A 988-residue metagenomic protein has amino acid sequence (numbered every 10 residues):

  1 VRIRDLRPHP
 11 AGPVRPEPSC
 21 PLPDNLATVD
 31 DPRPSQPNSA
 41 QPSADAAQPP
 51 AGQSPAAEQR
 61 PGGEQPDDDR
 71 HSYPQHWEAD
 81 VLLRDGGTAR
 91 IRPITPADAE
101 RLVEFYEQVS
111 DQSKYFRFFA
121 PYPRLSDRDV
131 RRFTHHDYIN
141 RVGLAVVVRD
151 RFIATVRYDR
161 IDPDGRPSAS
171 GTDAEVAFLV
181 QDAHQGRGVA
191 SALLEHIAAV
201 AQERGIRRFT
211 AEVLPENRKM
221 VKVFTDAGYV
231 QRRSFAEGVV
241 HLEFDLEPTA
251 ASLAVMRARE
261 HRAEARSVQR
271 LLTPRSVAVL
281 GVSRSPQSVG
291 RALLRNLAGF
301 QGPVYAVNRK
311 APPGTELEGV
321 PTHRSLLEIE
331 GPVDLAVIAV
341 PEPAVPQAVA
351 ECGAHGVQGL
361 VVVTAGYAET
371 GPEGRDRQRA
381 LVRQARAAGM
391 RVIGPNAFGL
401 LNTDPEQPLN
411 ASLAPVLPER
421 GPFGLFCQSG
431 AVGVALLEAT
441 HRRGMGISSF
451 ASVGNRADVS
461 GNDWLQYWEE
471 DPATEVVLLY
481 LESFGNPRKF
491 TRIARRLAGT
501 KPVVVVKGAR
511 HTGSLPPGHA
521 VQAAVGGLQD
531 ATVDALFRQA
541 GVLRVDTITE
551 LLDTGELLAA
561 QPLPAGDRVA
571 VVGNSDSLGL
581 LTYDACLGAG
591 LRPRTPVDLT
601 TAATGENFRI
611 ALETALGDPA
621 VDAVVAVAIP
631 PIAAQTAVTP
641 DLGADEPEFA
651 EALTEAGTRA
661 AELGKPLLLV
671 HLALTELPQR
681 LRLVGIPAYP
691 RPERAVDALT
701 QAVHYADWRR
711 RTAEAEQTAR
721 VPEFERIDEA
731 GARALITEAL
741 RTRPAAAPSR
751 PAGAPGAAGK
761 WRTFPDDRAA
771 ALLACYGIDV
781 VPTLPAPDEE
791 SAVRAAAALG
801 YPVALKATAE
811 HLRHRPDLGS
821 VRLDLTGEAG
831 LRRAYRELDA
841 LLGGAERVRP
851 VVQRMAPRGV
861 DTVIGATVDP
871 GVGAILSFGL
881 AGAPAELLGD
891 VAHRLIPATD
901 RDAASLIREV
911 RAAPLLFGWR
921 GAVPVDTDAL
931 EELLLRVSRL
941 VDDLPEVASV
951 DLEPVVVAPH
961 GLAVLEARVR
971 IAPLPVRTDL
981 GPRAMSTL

Functional and structural regions predicted by a protein language model:
R2-N38, P42, G63-P274: Long, contiguous binding/interaction regions
A11, P37, A44, A51 (+5 more regions): A ubiquitous, low-specificity "background" feature that marks scattered single residues across proteins without
P34-Q65, P748-A757: Compositionally biased, intrinsically disordered low-complexity segments enriched for polar/charged residues
E247-L988: Catalytic-core regions of core metabolic enzymes, especially those transforming organic acids/acyl-group intermediates
